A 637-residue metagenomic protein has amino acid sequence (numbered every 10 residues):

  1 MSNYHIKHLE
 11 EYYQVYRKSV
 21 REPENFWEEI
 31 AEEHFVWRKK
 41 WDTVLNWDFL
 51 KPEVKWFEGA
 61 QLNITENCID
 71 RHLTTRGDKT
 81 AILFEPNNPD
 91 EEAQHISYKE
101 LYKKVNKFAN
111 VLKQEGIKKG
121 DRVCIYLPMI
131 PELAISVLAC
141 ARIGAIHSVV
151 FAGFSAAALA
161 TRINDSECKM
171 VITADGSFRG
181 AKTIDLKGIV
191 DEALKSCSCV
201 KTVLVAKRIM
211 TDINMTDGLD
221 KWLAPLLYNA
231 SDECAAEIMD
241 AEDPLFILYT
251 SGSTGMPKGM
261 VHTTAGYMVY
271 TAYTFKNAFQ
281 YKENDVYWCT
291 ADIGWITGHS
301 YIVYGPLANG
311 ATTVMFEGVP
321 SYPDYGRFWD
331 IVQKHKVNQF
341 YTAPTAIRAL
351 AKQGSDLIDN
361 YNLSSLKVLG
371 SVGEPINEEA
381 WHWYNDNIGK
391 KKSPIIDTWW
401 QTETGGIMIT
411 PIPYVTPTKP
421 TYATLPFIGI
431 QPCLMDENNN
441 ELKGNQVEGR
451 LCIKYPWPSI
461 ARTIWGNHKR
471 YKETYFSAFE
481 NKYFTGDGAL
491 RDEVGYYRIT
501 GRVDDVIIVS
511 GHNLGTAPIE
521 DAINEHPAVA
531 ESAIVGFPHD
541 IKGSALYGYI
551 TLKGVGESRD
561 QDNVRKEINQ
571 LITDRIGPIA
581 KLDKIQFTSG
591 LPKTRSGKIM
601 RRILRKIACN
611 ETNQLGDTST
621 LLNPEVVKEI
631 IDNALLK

Functional and structural regions predicted by a protein language model:
T65, I82-L138, S155-A160, M215-A224 (+1 more regions): Conserved AMP-binding/adenylate-forming core of the ANL superfamily
D78-T80, L204-V205, T216-Y249, M256 (+2 more regions): Conserved pre-ATP/AMP-binding loop-to-beta segment of ANL
P89-D90, M170-A241, Q353-G354: ANL superfamily adenylate-forming
V150-G176, V190, Q333, F340 (+9 more regions): AMP-binding/adenylate-forming catalytic core of the ANL superfamily
T202-K207, I541, D574-I599, N613-K637: AMP-binding/adenylate-forming catalytic domain of the ANL superfamily
M268-V286, I296-Q339, K352-Q353: Conserved AMP-binding/adenylation subdomain of ANL enzymes
Y304, A308-A311, N338-T342, A351-P420 (+2 more regions): Gly/Ser/Thr-rich phosphate-binding loop
L425-G429, N440-Y475, L514-T516, E611-N613: Conserved ATP/PPi-binding loop(s) of AMP-dependent carboxylate-activating enzymes
